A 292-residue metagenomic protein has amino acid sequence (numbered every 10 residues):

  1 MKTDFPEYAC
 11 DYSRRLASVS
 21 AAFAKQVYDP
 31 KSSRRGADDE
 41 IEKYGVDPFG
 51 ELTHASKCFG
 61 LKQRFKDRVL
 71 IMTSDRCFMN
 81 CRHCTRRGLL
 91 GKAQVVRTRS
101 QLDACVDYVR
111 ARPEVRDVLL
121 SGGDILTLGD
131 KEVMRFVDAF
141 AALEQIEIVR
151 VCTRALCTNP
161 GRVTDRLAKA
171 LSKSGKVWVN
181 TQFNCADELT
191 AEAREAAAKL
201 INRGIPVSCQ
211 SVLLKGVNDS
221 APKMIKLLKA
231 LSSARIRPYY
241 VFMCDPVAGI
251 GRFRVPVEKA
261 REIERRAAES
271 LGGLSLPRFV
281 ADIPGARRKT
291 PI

Functional and structural regions predicted by a protein language model:
M1-A24, K229-I292: Auxiliary Fe-S-binding modules of radical SAM enzymes
M1-Q63: Flexible, acidic/Gly-rich N-terminal and inter-domain linker regions that tether and position cofactor-handling modules
S20, Q26, R97-D107, R135: Active-site glycine-rich loop that binds ribose-phosphate moieties when present
A55-F59, V69-M72, D103-Y108: Short, charged beta->alpha transition segments
Q63-R99, V151: Canonical Radical SAM [4Fe-4S] cluster-binding loop centered on the CxxxCxxC motif and its immediate flanking residues
T73, S121-G122: A secondary-structure boundary/capping signal
D103-P113, D117, G123-L271: Conserved AdoMet/S-adenosylmethionine-binding subsite of the radical SAM
